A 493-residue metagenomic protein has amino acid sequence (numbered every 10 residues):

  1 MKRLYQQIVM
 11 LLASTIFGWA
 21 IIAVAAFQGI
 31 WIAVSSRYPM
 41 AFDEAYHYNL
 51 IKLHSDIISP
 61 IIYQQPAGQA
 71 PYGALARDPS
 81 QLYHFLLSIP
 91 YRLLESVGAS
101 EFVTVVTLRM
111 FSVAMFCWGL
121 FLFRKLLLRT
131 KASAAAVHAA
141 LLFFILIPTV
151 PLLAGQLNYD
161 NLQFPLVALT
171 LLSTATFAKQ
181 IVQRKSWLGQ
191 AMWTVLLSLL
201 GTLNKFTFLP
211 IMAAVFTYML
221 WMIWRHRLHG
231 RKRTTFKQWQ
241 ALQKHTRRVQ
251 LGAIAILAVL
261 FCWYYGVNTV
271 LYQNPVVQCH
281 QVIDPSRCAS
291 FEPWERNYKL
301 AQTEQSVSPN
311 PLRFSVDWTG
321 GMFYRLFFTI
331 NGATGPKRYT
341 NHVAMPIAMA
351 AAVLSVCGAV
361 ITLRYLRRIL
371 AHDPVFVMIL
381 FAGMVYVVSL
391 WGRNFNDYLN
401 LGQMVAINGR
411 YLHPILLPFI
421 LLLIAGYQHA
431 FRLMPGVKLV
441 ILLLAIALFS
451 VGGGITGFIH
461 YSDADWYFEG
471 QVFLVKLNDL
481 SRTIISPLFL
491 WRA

Functional and structural regions predicted by a protein language model:
M1-L4, A178-K179, I211-A258, R367: Perimembrane helix-loop-helix junctions
A13-E44, K52-I61, P71, A253-V270 (+2 more regions): Transmembrane signal-anchor helices characteristic of membrane glycosylation enzymes that use polyprenol
Q28, A45-D78, L82, R92-E95 (+2 more regions): Extracytosolic helix-loop segments that constitute the early lumenal/periplasmic catalytic or substrate-binding loops
A41, T149-Q163: Short acidic/glycine- and proline-prone juxtamembrane loop motifs at membrane-interface regions of multi-pass membrane
V97-F102, F123-L146, F164, K185 (+1 more regions): Transmembrane-helix signature of polytopic, membrane-embedded enzymes that assemble or transfer cell-envelope glycans
V106-K131, L169, C357-I361: Transmembrane-helix motifs of polytopic, lipid-linked glycan transferases
G189-F206, I211-F216: Membrane-interface alpha helices of multi-pass inner-membrane proteins
W221, R225, T246-C357: Membrane-lumen/periplasm interface segments of specific transmembrane helices in polyprenyl phosphate-linked
